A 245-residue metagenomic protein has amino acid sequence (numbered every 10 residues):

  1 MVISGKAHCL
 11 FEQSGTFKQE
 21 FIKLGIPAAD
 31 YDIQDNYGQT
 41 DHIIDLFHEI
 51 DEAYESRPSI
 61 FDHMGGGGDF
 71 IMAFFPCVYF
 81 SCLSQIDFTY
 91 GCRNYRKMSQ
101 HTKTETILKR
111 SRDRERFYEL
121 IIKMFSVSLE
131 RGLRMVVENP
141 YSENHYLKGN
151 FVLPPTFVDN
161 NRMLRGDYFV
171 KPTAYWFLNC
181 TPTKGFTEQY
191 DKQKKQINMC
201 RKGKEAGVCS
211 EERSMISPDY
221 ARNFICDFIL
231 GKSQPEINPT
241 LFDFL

Functional and structural regions predicted by a protein language model:
M1-L245: Conserved active-site and SAM-binding loop architecture of S-adenosyl-L-methionine-dependent nucleic-acid
